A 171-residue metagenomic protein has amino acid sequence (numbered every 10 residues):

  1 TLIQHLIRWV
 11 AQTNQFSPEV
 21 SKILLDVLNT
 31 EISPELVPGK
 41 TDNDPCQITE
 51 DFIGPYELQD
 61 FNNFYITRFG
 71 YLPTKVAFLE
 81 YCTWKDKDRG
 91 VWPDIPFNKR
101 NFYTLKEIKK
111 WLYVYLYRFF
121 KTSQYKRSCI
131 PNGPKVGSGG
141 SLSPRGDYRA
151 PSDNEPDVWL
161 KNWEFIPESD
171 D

Functional and structural regions predicted by a protein language model:
T1-D171: ATP/NTP-dependent adenylation/nucleotidyl-transfer catalytic domains that generate, transfer, or process NMP-activated
